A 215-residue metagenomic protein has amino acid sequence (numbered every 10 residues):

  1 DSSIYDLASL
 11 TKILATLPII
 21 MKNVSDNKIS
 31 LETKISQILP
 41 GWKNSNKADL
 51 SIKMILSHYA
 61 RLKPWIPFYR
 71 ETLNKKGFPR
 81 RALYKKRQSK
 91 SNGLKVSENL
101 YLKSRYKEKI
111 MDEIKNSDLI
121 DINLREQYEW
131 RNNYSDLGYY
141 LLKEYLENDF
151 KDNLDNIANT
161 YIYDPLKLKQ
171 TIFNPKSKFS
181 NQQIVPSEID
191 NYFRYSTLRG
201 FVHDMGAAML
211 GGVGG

Functional and structural regions predicted by a protein language model:
D1-I55, N123-G138, G211-G214: Short active-site loop at a secondary-structure junction that contains or immediately precedes the catalytic residue(s)
K47-G215: Short, surface-exposed loop or secondary-structure junction motifs that flank catalytic or metal-binding residues
